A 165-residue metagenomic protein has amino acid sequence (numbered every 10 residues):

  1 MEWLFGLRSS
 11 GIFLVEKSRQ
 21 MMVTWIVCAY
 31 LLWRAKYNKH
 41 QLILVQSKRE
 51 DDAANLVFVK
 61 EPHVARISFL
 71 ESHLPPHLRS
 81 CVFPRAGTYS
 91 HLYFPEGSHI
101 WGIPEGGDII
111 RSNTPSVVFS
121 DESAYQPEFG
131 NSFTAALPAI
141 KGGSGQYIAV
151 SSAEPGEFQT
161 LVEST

Functional and structural regions predicted by a protein language model:
M1-T165: Phosphate/NTP-binding elements of NTP-utilizing enzymes
